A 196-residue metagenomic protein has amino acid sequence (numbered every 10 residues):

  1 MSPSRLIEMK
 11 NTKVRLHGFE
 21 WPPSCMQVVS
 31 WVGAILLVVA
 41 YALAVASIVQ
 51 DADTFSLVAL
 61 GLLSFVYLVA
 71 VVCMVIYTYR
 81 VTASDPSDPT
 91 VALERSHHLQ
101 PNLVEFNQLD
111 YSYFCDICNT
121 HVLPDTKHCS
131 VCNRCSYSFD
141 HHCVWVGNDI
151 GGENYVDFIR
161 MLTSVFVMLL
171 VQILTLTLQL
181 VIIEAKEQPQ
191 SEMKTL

Functional and structural regions predicted by a protein language model:
M1-L196: Intracellular leaflet-associated regions of eukaryotic membrane-associated proteins
